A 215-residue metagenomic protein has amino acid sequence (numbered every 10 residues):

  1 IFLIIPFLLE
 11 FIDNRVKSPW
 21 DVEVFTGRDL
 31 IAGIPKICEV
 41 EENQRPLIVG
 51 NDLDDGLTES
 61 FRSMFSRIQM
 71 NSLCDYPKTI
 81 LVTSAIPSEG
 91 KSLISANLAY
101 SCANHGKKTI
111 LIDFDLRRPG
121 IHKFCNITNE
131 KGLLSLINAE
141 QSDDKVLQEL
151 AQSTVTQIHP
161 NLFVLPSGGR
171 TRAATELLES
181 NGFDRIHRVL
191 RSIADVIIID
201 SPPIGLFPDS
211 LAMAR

Functional and structural regions predicted by a protein language model:
F2-K108, F114-S153, R172-E176, N181 (+1 more regions): Short boundary/hinge segments that flank catalytic cores
K78, F163, D195: Conserved acidic residues
Y100, P203-R215: Conserved P-loop NTPase nucleotide-binding/switch module
F114-L116, S201, S210: Generic detector of well-ordered alpha-helical packing
T156-F163: Beta-strand-turn-beta hairpins that frame and shape the catalytic cleft of phosphate-ester-processing enzymes
S167-P208: Phosphate-binding/switch loop-helix module in NTP-utilizing enzymes
